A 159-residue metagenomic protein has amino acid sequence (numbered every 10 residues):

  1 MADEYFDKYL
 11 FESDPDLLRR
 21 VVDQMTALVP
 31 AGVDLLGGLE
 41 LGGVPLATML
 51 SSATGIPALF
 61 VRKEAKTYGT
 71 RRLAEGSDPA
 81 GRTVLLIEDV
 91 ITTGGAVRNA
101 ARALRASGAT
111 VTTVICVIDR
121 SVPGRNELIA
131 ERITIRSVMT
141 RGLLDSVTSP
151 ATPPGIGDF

Functional and structural regions predicted by a protein language model:
M1-V29: Active-site-facing substrate-recognition patch
D23-D34, L104-S107: Phosphate/pyrophosphate-binding loops at sites that engage ATP/ADP/AMP, CoA/4′-phosphopantetheine, polyphosphate
L28, M49-T54, A103, E127-E131: Alpha-helical structural signal in soluble globular domains
G32-G42, I115: Short glycine-rich phosphate-binding loop at a beta-alpha junction
D34, R82, T112: Conserved acidic residues
G38, L86-I87: Generic enzyme active-site microenvironment
L46-L85, T93-N99, A151-G157: Short, glycine/charge-rich flexible loops or terminal/linker lids adjacent to PRPP-binding catalytic cores
R102-F159: PRPP-dependent phosphoribosyltransferase catalytic core
